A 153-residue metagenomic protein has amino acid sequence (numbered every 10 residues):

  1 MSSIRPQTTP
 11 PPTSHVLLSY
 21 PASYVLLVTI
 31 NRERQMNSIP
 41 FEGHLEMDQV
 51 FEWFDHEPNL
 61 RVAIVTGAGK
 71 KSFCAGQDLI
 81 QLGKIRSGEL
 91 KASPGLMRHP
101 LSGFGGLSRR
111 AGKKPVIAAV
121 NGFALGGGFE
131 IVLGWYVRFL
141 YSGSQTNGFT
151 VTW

Functional and structural regions predicted by a protein language model:
M1-K70, G83-G88: Conserved CoA-thioester-binding segment of acyl-CoA-metabolizing enzymes
Q7, H44-E46, E52, L79-N121: An acidic, glycine-rich surface segment that forms the CoA-thioester-binding/catalytic face of crotonase-fold enzymes
V28, V65, D78, I131-L133: Hydrophobic/aromatic residues within transmembrane alpha-helices of multi-pass small-molecule transporters
M36-N37, I80-G83, F139-Y141, N147: Nucleotide phosphate-binding site architecture
I39-P40, Q77, R86, T150-T152: Short, flexible helix/strand-to-coil boundary loops that buttress conserved ligand/catalytic motifs in alpha/beta
G69-K71, G122-F123: Short glycine-rich anion-binding loops that position phosphate/pyrophosphate groups of nucleotides and phosphorylated
F73-A75: Amphipathic coiled-coil signal-relay and dimerization helices
G103-K113, A118-A119, L125-W153: CoA-thioester-processing core
